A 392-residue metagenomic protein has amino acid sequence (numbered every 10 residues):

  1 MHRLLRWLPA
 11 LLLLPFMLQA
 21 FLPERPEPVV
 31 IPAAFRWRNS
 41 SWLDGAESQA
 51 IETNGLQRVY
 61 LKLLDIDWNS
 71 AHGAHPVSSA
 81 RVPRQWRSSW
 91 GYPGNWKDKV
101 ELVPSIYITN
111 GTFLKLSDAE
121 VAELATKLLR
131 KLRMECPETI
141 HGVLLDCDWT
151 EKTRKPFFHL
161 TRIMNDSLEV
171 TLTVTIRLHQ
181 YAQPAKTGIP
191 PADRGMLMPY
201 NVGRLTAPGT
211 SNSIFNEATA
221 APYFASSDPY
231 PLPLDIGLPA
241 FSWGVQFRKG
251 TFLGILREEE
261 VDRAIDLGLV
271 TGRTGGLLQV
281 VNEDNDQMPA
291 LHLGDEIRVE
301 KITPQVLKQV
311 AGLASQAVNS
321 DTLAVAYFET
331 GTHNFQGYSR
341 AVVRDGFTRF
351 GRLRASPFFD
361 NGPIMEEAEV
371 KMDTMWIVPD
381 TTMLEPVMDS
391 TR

Functional and structural regions predicted by a protein language model:
M1-L8: Bacterial N-terminal signal peptides that target proteins for export
L12-V30: Bacterial Sec-dependent signal peptides at the C-terminal "C-region" and cleavage site
E27-W37, K62-L197: Chitinase-like catalytic core of GlcNAc-active glycosidases
N54, G94-E101, K131-T139, P222-L234 (+1 more regions): A structural motif corresponding to the C-terminal end of an alpha-helix and its immediate exit/capping segment
G55, R133-V143, A185-R204, E259-G275 (+1 more regions): Structural recognition of alpha->loop->beta junctions
T139, S167, E296, T322 (+3 more regions): Coil residues (strongly favoring Ser/Thr
K155, H159-D262: Substrate-binding surface in catalytic domains of secreted glycosidases
F241-W243, K249-P363: Substrate-binding cleft of secreted/luminal carbohydrate-active enzymes
